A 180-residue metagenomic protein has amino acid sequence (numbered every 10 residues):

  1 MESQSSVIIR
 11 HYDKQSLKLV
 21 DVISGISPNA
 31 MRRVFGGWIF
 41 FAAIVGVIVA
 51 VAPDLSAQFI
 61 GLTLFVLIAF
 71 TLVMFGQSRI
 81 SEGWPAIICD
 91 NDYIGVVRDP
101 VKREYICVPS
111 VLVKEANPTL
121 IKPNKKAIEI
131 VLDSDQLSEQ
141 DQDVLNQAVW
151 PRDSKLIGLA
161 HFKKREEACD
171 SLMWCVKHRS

Functional and structural regions predicted by a protein language model:
M1-P53: N-terminal membrane-targeting/pre-transmembrane regions
R10-H11, L17, D21-G25, I106-V108 (+2 more regions): Generic detection of short hydrophobic beta-strand segments and adjacent strand-loop junctions
W38-V45, F59-G76: Canonical hydrophobic alpha-helical transmembrane segment
P53-A57, E82-G83: Transmembrane helix-loop junctions in multipass membrane proteins, especially transporters and channels
F70-L112: Conserved beta-hairpin
I87, I94, V113-A116, I128-I130 (+2 more regions): Hydrophobic beta-strand residues in large extracellular and virion-surface proteins
R98-D135: Acidic, Ser/Thr-rich low-complexity segments on the non-lumenal side of membrane proteins
K125-S180: A membrane-cytosol interface segment of integral membrane proteins
